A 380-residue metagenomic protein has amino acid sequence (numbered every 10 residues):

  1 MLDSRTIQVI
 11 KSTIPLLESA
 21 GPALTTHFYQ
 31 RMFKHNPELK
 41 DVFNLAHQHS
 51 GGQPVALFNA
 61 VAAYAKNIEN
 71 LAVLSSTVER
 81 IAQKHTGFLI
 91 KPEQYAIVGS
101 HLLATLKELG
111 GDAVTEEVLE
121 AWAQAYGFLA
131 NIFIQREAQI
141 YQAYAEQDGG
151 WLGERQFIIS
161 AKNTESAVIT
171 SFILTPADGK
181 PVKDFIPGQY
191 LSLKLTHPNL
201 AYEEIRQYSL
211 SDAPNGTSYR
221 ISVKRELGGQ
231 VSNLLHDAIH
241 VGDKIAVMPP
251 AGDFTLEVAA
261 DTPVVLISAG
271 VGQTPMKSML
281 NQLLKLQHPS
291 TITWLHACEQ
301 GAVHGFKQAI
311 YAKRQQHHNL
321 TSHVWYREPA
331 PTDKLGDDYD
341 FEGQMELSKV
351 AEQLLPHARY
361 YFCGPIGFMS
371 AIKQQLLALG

Functional and structural regions predicted by a protein language model:
M1-G153: Globin-like tetrapyrrole-binding proteins
A72, W294-G380: Reductase modules of NAD(P)H-dependent flavoproteins
Q147-K244, C298-Q300, W325-P329: Ferredoxin-reductase
G188, G272, P365: Short, conserved phosphate/pyrophosphate- and ester-handling motifs at nucleotide-, phospho-/glycolipid
P249-D261: A short, basic/flexible loop-to-alpha-helix module at the beginning of a structural domain
T262, Q282-T291: Conserved S-adenosyl-L-methionine
P263-T274: Short, glycine-rich nucleotide/cofactor-binding loops
Q273-K285: Histidine-anchored nucleotide/phosphate-binding helix
